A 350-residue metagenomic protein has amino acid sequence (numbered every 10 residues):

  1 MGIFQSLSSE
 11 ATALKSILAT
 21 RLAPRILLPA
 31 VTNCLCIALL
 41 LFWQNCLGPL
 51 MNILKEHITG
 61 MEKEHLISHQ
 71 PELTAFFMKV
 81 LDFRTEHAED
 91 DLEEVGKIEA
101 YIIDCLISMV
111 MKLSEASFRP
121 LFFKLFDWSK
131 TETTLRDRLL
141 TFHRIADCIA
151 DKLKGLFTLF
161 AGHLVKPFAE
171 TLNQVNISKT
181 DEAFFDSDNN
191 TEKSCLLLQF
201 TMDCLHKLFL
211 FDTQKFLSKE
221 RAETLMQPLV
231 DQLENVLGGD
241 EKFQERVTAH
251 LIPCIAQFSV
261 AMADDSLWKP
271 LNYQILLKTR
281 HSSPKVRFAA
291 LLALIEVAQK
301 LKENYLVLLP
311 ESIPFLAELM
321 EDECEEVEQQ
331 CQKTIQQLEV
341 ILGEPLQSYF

Functional and structural regions predicted by a protein language model:
M1, L22-A38, H65-T85, S117-K130 (+6 more regions): HEAT/HEAT-like alpha-solenoid repeats
F4-T20, L35, L50-M61, I102-M111 (+9 more regions): Hydrophobic residues within the alpha-helices of tandem HEAT/HEAT-like
Q5, Q44, G96, L135-R136 (+4 more regions): Alpha-helix N-cap/helix-start positions at coil->helix boundaries
L18-L27, A38, E64-H69, D90-K97 (+12 more regions): Short, hydrophobic/charged alpha-helical patches characteristic of ARM/HEAT alpha-solenoid repeats and analogous
L35-L41, V80-E99, T133, L172-L196 (+1 more regions): Acidic, Ser/Thr- and Gly/Pro-rich intrinsically disordered linkers and low-complexity segments that flank or connect
N52, A100-I103, P270, S312: Surface-exposed beta-strand-to-loop junctions that form interaction patches on eukaryotic regulatory domains
P284, F288-E326, Q330, T334: Extended alpha-helical scaffolding segments
